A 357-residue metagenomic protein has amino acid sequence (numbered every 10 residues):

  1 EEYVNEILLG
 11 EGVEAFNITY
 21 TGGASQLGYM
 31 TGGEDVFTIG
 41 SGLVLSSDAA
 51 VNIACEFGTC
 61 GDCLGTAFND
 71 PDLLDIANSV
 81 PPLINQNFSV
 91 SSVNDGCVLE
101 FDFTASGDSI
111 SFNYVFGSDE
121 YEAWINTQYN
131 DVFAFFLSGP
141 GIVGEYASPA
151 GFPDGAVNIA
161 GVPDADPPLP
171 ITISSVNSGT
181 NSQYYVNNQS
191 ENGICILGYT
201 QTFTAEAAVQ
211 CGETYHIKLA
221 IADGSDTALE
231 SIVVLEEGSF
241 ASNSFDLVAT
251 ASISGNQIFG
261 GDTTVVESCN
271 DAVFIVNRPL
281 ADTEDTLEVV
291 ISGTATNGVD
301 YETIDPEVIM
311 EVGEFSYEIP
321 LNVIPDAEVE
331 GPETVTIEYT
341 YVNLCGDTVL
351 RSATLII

Functional and structural regions predicted by a protein language model:
E1-L247: Aromatic (Trp/Tyr/Phe) and Gly/Pro-enriched flexible surface segments
S242-I357: Short boundary segments that mark the start of a structured unit
